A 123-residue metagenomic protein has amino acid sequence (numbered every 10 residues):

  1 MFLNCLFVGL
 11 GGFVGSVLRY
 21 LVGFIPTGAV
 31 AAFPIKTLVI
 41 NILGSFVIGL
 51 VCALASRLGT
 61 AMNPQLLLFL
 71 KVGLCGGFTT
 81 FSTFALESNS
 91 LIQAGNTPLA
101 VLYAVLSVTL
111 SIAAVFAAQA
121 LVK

Functional and structural regions predicted by a protein language model:
M1-K123: Membrane-interface helix-loop junctions in multi-pass transporters/channels
